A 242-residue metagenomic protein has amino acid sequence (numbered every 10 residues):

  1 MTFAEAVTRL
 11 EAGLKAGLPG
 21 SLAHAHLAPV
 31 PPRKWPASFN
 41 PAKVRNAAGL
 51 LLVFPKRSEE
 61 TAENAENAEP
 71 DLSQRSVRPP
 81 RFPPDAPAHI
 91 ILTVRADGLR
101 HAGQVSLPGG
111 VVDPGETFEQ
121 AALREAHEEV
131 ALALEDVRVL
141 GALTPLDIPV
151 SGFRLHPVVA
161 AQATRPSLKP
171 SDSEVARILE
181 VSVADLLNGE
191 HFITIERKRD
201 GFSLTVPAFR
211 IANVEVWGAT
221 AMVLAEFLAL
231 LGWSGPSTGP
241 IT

Functional and structural regions predicted by a protein language model:
M1-S106, V111-E128, L132-R165, E196-T242: N-terminal leader/linker segments that precede catalytic domains of diphosphate-processing enzymes
P170-A212: NUDIX/MutT-family hydrolases
